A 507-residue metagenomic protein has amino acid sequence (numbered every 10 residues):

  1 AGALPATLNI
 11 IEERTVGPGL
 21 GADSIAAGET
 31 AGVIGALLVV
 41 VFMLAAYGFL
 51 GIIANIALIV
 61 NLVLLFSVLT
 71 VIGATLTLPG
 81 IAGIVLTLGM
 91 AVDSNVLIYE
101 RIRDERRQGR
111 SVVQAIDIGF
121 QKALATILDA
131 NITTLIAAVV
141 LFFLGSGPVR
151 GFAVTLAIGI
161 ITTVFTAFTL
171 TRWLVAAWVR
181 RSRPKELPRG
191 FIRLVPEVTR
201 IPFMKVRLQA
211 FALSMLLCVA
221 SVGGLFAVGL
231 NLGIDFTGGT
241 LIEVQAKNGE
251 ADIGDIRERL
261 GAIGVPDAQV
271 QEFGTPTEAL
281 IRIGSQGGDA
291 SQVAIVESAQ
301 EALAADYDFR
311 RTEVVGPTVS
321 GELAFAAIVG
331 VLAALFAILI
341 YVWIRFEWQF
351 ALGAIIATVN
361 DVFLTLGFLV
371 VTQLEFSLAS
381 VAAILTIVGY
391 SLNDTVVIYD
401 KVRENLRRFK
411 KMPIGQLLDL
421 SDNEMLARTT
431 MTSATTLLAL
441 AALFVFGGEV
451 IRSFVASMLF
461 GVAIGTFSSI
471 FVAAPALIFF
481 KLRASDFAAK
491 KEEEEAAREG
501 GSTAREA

Functional and structural regions predicted by a protein language model:
A1, L20, V39, V68 (+13 more regions): Residue-level signature of catalytic and energy-coupling elements of molecular machines, predominantly ATP/GTP-dependent
A1-G32, F49, S182-W343, G353 (+3 more regions): Structural signature of multi-pass, alpha-helical inner-membrane proteins
E13-S111, A115-A123, I127-L135, A157 (+1 more regions): Conserved structured catalytic cores and adjacent interaction surfaces of nucleotide-binding/hydrolyzing enzymes
G19-V39, M90, S94, R110-S146 (+9 more regions): Pore- and gate-forming transmembrane helices of large, multi-pass membrane proteins
A22-T77, F143-G147, F325-A379, V445-I451: Interfacial segments of transmembrane alpha-helices in multi-pass membrane proteins
I52-G73, I84-A91, P148, F152-A167 (+3 more regions): Small-residue-enriched core segments of transmembrane alpha-helices in multipass membrane transport and channel
G89-T133, A176-P184, L374-T432, F479-E494: Cytosolic juxtamembrane regions of multi-pass inner-membrane proteins
D104-S214, F446-A507: Hydrophobic alpha-helical transmembrane segments of membrane transport and translocation systems, primarily multi-pass
